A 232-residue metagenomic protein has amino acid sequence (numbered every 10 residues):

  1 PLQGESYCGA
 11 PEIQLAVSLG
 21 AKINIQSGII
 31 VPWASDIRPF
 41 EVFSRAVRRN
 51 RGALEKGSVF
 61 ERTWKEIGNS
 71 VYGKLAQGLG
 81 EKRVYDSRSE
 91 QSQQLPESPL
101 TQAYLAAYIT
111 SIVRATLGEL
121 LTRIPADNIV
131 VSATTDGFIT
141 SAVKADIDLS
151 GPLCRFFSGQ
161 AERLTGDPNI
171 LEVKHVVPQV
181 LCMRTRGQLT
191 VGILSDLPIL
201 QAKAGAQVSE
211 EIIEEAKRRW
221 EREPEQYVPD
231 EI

Functional and structural regions predicted by a protein language model:
P1-I232: Conserved acidic
